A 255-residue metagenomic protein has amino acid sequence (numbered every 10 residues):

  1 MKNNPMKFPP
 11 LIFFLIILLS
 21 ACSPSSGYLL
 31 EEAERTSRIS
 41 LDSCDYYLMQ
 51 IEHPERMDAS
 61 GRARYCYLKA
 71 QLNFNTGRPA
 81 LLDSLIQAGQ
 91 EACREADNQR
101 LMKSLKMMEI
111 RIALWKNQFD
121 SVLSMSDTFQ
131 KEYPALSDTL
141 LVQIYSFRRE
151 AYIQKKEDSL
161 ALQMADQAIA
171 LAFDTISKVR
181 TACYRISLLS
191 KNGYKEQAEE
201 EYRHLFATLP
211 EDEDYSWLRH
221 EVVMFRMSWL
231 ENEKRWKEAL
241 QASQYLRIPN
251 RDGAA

Functional and structural regions predicted by a protein language model:
K2-L11: Bacterial N-terminal signal peptides that target proteins for export
N4-P5, L19, S121: Residue-level detector of alpha-helical hydrophobic segments embedded in or interacting with membranes
P10-S20: Bacterial N-terminal signal peptides
C22-A255: A "functional boundary" signal
